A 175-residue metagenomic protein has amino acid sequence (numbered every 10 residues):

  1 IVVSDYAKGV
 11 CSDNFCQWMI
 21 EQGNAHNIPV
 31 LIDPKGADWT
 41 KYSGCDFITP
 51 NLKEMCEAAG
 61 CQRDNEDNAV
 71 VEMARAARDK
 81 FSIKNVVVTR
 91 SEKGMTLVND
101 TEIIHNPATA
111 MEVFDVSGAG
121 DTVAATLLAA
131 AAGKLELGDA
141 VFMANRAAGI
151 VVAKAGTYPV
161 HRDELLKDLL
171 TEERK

Functional and structural regions predicted by a protein language model:
V2-Y6: Active-site donor-nucleotide binding/catalytic segment of nucleotide-sugar enzymes
K8-I103: Conserved phosphate/ATP/ADP-binding segment of small-molecule kinases
K80-N85, T109-E172: Conserved post-catalytic alpha-helical subdomain immediately downstream of the catalytic base and nucleotide-binding
N106: Hydrophobic residues at beta-strand termini and immediately following loops that shape nucleotide-binding pockets
